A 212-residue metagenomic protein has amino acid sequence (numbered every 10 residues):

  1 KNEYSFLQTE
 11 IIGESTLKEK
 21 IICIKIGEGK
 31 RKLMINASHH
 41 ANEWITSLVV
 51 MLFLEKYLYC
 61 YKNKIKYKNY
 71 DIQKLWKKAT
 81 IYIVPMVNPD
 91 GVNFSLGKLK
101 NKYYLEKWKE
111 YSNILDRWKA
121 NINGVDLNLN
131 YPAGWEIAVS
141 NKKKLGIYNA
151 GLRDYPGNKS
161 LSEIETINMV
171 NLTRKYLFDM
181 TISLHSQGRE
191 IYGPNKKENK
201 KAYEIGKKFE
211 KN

Functional and structural regions predicted by a protein language model:
K1-K20: Short glycine- and acidic-rich boundary segments immediately preceding or forming the N-terminal edge of structured
E3, N168, L172, I205-N212: Generic non-transmembrane alpha-helical segments
I21, I45-V49, E204: Generic recognition of short, well-ordered alpha-helical segments
I22-K30, S38: Short beta-strand-to-loop junctions in surface cap/lid or active-site-entrance loops
K30, W44-L48, L52-L54, L58-P194 (+1 more regions): Active-site/substrate-binding loop(s) of hydrolase catalytic cores
I35-A37, L152: Acidic/histidine-rich, surface-exposed loop or edge segments in extracytoplasmic proteins
H40-N42: Short acidic, Gly/Ser-rich segments with clustered Asp/Glu that frequently serve as metal-coordination loops in enzyme
Y192-N212: Extended hydrophobic/aromatic segments used for targeting, binding, or gating
